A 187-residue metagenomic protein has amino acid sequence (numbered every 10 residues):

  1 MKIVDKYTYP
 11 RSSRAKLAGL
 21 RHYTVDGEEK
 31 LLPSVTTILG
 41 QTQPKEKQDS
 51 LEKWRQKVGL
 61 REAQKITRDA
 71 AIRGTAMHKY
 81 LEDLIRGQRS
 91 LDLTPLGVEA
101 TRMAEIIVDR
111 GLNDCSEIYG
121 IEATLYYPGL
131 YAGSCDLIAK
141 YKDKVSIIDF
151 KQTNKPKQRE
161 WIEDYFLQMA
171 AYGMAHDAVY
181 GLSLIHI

Functional and structural regions predicted by a protein language model:
M1-A132: Metal-dependent nuclease catalytic cores that hydrolyze phosphodiester bonds in DNA/RNA, characterized by
H78, G133-K157, A171-Y172: Conserved catalytic cores of phosphodiester-cleaving nucleases, focusing on short active-site segments
D83-G87, M174-V179: Active-site catalytic microenvironments for nucleophilic, acid-base chemistry
I147, A178-S183: Substrate-binding/catalytic groove segments of enzymes that remodel or degrade extracellular structural polymers
Q158-F166: Active-site metal-coordination segments of metallo-dependent hydrolases
Y165-A175: An active-site-proximal "capping" alpha-helix that borders the catalytic cofactor pocket
I185-I187: Conserved small/polar residues in nucleotide/adenosyl-binding loops
